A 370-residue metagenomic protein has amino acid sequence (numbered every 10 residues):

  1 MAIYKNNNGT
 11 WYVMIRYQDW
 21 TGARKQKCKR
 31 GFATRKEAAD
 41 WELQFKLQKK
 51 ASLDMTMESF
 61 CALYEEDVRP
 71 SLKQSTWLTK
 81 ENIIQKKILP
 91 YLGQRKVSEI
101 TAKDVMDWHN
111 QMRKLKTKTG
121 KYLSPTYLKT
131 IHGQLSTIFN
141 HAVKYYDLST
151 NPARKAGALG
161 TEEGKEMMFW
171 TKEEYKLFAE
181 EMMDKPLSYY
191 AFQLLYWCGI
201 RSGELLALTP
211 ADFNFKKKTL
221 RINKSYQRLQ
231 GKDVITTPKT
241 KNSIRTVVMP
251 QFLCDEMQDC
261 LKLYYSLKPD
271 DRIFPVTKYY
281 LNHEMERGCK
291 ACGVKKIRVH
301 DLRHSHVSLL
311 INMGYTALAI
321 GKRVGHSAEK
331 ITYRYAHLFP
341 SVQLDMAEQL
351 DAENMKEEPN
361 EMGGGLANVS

Functional and structural regions predicted by a protein language model:
M1-K5: Short amphipathic beta-strand and strand-loop transition segments with alternating hydrophobic
N6-D107, K262-Y264, P269, M355: N-terminal DNA-binding module of tyrosine recombinases/phage integrases
E66-P152, G164, P186, P275-Y279 (+1 more regions): N-terminal core-binding DNA-recognition domain of tyrosine site-specific recombinases/integrases
N82, K172-K176, K217, S225-R228 (+1 more regions): Active-site/catalytic core of tyrosine-dependent DNA strand-transfer enzymes
K121-P125, K129, K144, L148-L208 (+5 more regions): Basic, Lys/Arg- and aromatic-enriched nucleic-acid-binding interface segment
T126, K144, L187, Q193 (+6 more regions): C-terminal catalytic core of tyrosine-transesterase DNA break-rejoin enzymes
F169, Y226, C254, Y279 (+2 more regions): Catalytic-site neighborhood detector that most strongly recognizes the C-terminal catalytic loop/helix of tyrosine
K217, Q230, T236-I244, V248-L253 (+2 more regions): C-terminal secondary-structure termini that scaffold catalytic or DNA-interacting sites
